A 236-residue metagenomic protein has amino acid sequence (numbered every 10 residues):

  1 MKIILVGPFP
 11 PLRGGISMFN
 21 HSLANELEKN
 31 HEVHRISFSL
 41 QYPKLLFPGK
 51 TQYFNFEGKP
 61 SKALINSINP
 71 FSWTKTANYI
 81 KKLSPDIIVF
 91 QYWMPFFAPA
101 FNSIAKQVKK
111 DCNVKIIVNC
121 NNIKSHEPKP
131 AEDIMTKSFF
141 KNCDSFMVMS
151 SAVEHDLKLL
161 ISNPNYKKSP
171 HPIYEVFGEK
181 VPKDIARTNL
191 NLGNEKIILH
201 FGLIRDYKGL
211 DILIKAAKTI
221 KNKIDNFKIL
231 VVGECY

Functional and structural regions predicted by a protein language model:
M1-Y42, S145: N-terminal subdomain of nucleotide-sugar transferases
F9-P11, F201-R205, I220, C235-Y236: Short donor-sugar binding/catalytic loops of nucleotide-sugar-dependent glycosyltransferases, especially enzymes
F38-Y42, K228-Y236: Glycosyltransferase donor-sugar binding loop
K62-N66, K75-P99, V114-N119: Short N-terminal targeting/anchoring amphipathic segment
C112-I117, I123-N142, H155, V181-P182: Nucleotide-sugar donor phosphate/pyrophosphate-binding loop at the beta->alpha transition of glycosyltransferases
K141-K180: Donor nucleotide-sugar binding/catalytic pocket of nucleotide-sugar-dependent glycosyltransferases
G178-L192: A short helix/loop element that forms part of the nucleotide-sugar donor recognition site in Leloir-type
L192-K208, I214-A217: Conserved donor-binding/catalytic core segment of Leloir-type glycosyltransferases
